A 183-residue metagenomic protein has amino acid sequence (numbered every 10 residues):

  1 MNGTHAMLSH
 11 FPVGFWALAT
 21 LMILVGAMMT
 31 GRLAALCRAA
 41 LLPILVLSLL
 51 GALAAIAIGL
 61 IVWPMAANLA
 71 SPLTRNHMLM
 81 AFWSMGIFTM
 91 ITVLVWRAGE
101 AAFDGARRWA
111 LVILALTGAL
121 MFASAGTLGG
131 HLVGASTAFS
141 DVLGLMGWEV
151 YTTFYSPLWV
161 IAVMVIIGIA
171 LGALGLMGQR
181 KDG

Functional and structural regions predicted by a protein language model:
M1-G183: Polytopic transmembrane helical bundles with strong interfacial aromatic enrichment
